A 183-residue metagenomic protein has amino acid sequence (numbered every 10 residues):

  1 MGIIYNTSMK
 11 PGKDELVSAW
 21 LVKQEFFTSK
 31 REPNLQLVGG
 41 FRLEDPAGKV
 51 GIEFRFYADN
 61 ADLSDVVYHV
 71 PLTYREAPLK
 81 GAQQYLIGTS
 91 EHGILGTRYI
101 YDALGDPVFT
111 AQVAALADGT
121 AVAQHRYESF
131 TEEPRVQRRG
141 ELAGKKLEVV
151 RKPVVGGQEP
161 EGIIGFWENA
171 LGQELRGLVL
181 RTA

Functional and structural regions predicted by a protein language model:
M1-L43: N-terminal domain-onset segments
K13, A61-L63, E76: Residues that cap or initiate secondary-structure elements
V22, F26, P46, A114-V122: Generic surface-pattern signal
F27-S64, E132-R138: Short, structured protein-protein interaction patches enriched in aromatics and acidic/basic residues, typified by
D65-H69, T73: Short, well-ordered, aromatic-rich surface patches in folded extracellular/luminal domains
T73-A183: Internal, well-folded beta-alpha domain core
